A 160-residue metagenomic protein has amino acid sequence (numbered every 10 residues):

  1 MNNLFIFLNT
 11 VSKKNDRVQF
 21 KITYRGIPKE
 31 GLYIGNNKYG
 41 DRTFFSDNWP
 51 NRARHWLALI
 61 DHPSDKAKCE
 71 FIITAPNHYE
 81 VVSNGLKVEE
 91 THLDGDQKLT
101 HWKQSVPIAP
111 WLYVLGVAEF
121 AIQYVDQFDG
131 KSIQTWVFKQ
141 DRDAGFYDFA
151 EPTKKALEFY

Functional and structural regions predicted by a protein language model:
M1-G40, D96: A surface-exposed beta-strand-loop module
N9-T10, L59-D61: A generic local secondary-structure boundary/capping motif
D47-N51, I60-Y160: Hydrophobic helix-coil surface modules that form long, contiguous segments used for peptide/substrate interaction
